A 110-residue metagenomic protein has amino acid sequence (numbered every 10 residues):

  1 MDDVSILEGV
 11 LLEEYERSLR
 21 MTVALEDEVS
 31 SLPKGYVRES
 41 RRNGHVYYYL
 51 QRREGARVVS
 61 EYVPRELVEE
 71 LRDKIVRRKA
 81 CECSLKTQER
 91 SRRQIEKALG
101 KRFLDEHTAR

Functional and structural regions predicted by a protein language model:
M1-R110: A positively charged, amphipathic N-terminal helix/segment that binds anionic biomolecules
